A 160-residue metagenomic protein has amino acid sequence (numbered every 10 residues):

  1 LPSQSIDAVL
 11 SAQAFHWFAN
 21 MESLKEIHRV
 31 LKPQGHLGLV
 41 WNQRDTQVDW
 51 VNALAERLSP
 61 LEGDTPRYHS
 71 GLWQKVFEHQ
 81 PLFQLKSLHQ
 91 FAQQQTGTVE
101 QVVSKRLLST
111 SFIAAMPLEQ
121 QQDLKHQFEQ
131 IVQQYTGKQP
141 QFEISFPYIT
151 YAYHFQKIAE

Functional and structural regions predicted by a protein language model:
L1-V9: A short acidic, Gly/Pro-enriched loop at the edge of an enzyme's catalytic core that lines a small-molecule cofactor
P2, N20-M21, V48-W50: Short glycine-/acidic-enriched loop or helix-start segments at secondary-structure transitions that form or flank
S3, E26, H36, W41-N42 (+4 more regions): Catalytic core of nucleotide-sugar-dependent glycosyltransferases
Q4, K25, R29, N52 (+3 more regions): Replace "anionic and nucleotidyl ligands
A8-A12, N20: A short beta-strand submotif of the Rossmann-like class I SAM-dependent methyltransferase core that lines
W17-I27: A short, conserved alpha-helix within the catalytic core of class I
H28, K32-G97: Conserved catalytic/acceptor-binding region of the Class I
G71-E160: Conserved Class I S-adenosyl-L-methionine
